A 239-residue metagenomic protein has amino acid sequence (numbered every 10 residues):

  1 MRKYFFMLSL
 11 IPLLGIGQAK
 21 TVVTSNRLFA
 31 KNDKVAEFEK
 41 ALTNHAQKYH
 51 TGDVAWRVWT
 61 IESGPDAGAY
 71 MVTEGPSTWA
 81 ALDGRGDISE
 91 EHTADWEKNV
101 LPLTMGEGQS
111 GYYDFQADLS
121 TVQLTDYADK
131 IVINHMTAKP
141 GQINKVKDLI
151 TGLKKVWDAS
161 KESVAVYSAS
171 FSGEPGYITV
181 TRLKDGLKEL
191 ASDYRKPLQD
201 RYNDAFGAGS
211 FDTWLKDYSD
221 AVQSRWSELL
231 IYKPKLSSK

Functional and structural regions predicted by a protein language model:
Y4-L13: Sec-dependent N-terminal signal peptides
G17-K239: Short S/T/G/P-rich N-terminal loop/turn motif that feeds into the first structured element of a domain
